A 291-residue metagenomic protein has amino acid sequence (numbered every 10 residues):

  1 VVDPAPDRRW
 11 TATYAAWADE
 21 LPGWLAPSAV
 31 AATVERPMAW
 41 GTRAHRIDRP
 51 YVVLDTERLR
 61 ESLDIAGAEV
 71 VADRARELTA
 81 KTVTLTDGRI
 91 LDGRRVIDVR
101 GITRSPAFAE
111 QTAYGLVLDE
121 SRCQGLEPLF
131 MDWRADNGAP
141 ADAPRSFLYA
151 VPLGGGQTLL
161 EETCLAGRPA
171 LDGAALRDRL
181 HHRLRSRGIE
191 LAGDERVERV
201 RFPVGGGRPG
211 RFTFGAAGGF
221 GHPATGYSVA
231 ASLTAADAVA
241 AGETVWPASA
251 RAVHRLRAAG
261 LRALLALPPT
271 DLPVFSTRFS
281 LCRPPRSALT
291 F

Functional and structural regions predicted by a protein language model:
V1-R43, R58, Y114, L118: N-terminal FAD cofactor-binding segment of flavoenzymes
V2, I97, G215: Active-site flanking residues adjacent to catalytic metal/cofactor-binding acidic residues
A44-R46, L165-G167, G219-G221: A short, flexible beta-alpha/helix-coil linker loop
H45-L59: An N-terminal, globular interaction/scaffold subdomain
P50-V52, A170-A174, A224-S228: Short, solvent-exposed loop/turn segments at secondary-structure boundaries
A66-A192, V204-R208, F212: Predominantly flavin-linked oxidoreductase catalytic cores and closely associated redox partners
G205-L261: Conserved mid-domain beta->alpha element of the FAD-binding
D237-F291: Long, low-complexity C-terminal extensions of enzymes
